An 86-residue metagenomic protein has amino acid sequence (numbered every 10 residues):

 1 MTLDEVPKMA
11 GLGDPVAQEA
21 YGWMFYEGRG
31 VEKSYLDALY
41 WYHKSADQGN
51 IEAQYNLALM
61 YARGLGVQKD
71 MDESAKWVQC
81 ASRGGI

Functional and structural regions predicted by a protein language model:
M9, K44-S45, C80-A81: Canonical positions in the second alpha-helix
A20-E27, V31, N56-R63: Hydrophobic face of amphipathic alpha-helices that form TPR/SEL1-like repeat modules and related alpha-solenoid
D72-I86: TPR/TPR-like (Sel1-like) alpha-helical repeat modules
